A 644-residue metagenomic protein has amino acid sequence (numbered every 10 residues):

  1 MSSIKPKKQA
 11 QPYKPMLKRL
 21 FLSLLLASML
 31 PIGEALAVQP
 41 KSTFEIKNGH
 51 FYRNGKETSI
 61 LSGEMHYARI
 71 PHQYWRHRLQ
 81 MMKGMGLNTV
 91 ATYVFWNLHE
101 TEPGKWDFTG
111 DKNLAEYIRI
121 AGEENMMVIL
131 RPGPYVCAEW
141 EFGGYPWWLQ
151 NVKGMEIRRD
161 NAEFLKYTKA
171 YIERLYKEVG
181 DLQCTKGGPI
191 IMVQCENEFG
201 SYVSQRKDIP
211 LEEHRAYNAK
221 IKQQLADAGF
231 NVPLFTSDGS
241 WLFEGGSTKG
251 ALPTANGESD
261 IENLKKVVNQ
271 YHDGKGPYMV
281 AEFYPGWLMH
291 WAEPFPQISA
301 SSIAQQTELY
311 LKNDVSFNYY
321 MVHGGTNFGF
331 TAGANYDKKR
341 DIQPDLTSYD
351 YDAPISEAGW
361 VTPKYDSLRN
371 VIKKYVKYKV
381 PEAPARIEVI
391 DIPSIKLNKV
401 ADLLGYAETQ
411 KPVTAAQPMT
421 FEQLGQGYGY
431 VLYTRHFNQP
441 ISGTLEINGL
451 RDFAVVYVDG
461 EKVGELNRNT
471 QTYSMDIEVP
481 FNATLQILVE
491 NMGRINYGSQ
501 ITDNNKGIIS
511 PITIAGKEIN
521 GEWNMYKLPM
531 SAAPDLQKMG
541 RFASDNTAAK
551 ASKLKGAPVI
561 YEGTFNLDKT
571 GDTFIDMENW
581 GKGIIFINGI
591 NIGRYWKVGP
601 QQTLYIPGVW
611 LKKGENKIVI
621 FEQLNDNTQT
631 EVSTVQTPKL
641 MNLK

Functional and structural regions predicted by a protein language model:
A37-T89: N-terminal carbohydrate-binding accessory modules
W75-E141, K222, A226: Aromatic-lined substrate-binding rim segments of carbohydrate-active enzymes
G104-G110, P134-R158, S204-H214, G250-G257 (+1 more regions): Aromatic- and acidic-residue-enriched segments that line the glycan-binding/catalytic groove of carbohydrate-active
L114-L130, G154-I190: An active-site-proximal structural segment forming one wall of the substrate-binding cleft that immediately precedes
K166-G245: Active-site neighborhood of glycoside hydrolase catalytic domains
S259-P354, W360: Catalytic-core region of carbohydrate-active enzymes that cleave or remodel glycosidic bonds
D341, K364, I441, D452-N482 (+2 more regions): A cross-kingdom feature marking solvent-exposed beta-strand/loop segments within repeated, beta-rich binding/scaffold
S442-Y457, L485, F565-N588, Y595-W596 (+1 more regions): Aromatic-lined ligand-binding clefts that engage carbohydrates, nucleic acids, or primary amines
